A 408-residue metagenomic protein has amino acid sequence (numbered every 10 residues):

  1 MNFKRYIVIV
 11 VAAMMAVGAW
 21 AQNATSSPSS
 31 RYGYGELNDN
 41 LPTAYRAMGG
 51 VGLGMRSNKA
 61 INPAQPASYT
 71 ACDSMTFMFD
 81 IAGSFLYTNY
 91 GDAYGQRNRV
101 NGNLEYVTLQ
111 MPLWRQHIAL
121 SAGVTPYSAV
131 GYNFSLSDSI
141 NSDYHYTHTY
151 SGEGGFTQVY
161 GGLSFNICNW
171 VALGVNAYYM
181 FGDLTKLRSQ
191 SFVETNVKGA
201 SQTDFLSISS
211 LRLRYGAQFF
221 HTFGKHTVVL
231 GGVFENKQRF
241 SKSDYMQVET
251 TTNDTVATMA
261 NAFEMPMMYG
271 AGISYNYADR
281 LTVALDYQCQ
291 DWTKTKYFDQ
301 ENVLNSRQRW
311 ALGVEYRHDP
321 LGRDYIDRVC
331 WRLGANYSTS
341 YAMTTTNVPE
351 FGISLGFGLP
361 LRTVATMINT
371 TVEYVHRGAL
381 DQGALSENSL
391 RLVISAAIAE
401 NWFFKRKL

Functional and structural regions predicted by a protein language model:
M1-R5: Positively charged n-region of N-terminal signal peptides that target proteins for export
Y6-M15: Sec-dependent N-terminal signal peptides
V17-A21: Sec/Tat signal peptide C-region and signal peptidase I cleavage site
Q22-L408: Subset of outer-membrane beta-barrel
